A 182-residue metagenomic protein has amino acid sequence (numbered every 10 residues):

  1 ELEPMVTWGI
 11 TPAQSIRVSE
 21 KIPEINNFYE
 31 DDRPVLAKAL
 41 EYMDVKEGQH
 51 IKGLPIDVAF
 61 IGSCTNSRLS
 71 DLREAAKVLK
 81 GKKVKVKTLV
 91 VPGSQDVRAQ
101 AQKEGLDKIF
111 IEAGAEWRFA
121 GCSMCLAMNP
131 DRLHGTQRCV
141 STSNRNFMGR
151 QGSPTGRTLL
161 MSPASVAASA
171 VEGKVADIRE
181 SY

Functional and structural regions predicted by a protein language model:
E1-Y182: Fe-S-dependent hydro-lyases/dehydratases of central metabolism
